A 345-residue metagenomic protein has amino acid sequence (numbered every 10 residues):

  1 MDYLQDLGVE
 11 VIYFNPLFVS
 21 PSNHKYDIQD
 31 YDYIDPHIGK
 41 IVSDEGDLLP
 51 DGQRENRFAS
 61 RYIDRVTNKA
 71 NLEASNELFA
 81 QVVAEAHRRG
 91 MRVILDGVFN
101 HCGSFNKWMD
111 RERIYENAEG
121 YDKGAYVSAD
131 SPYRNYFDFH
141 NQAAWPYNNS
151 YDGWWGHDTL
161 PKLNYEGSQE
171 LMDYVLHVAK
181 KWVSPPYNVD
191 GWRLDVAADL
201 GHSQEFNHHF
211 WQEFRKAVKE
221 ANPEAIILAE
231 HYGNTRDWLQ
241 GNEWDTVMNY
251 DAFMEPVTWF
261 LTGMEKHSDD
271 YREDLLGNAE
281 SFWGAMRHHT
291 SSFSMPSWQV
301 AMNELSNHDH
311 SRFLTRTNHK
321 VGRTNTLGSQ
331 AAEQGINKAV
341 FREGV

Functional and structural regions predicted by a protein language model:
M1-E10, L17-P186, F214, E220 (+2 more regions): Substrate-binding/active-site clefts of carbohydrate-active enzymes
I12-F14, V93-L95, W192, I227-A229 (+2 more regions): Hydrophobic faces of well-ordered beta-strands that scaffold small-molecule active sites in alpha/beta enzyme cores
F18, D35, F99-H101, G167 (+4 more regions): Short, flexible loop/turn elements at secondary-structure junctions
K69, N164-S168, V196-H202, T317 (+1 more regions): Active-site rim elements
N71-L78, G167-V175, F206-F210, N278-S281 (+2 more regions): Soluble or luminal CAZymes and related metallo-dependent hydrolases
R88, N188, S297-Q299: Short, well-ordered loop/turn elements at secondary-structure boundaries
G97-H101, V175-S203, A301-N307: Active-site groove signature of glycoside hydrolases
F105, W211, R215-K216, E224-V345: Conserved alpha/beta catalytic core and glycan-binding cleft of carbohydrate-active enzymes
